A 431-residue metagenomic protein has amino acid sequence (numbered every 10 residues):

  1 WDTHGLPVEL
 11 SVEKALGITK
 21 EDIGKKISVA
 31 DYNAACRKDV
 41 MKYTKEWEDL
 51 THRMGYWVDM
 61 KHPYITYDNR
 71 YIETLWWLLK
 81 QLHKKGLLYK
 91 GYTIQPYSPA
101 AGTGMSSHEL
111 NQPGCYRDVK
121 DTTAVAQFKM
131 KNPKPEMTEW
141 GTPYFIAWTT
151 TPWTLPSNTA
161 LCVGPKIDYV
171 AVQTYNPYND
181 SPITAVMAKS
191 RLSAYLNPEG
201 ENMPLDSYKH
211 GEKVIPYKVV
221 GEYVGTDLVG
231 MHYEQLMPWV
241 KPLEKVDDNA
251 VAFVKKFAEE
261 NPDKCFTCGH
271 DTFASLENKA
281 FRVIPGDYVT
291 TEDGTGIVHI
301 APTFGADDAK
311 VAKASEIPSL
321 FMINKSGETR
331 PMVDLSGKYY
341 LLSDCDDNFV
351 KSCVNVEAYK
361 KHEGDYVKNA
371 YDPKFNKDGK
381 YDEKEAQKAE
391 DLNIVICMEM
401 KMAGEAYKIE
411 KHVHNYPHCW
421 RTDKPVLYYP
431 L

Functional and structural regions predicted by a protein language model:
W1-D180, A301-G305, V311-A314, F321-G337 (+2 more regions): N-terminal, positively charged nucleic-acid-binding surface of large information/translation enzymes
G17, R37, M41, K45 (+12 more regions): Generic surface-pattern signal
K25, A30, A34, K84 (+6 more regions): Polar/charged alpha-helical tracts
V29-N33, H62-I65, E292-T295, D344 (+2 more regions): A short, structure-level motif marking secondary-structure boundaries and short turns
S157-L161, I167, A171, Y175-S326 (+3 more regions): Catalytic alpha/beta core of large soluble enzyme barrels
E259-T267, Y340-L392: Surface-exposed intrinsically disordered loops and tails
